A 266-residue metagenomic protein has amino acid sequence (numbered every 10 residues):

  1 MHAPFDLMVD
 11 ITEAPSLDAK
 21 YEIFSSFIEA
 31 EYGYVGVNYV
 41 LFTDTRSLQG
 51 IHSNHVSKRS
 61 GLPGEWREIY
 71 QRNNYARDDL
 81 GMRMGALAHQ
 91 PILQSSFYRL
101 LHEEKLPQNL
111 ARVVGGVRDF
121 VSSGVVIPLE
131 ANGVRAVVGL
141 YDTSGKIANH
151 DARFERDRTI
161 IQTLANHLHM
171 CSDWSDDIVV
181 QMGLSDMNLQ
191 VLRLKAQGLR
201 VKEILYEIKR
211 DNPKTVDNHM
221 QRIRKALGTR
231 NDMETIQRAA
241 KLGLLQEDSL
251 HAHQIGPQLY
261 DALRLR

Functional and structural regions predicted by a protein language model:
M1-V9, L17-Y21, A136-V138, T143-S185 (+1 more regions): Juxtadomain coupling helices with adjacent low-complexity linkers
V9, S26-E130, T143-G145: Regulatory input/activation interfaces that engage signals or partners
G133: Aromatic sugar-binding interfaces of carbohydrate-active proteins
D186, K195, L199-K202: Intrinsically disordered, low-complexity segments enriched in Gly and acidic/Ser/Thr residues that form flexible
N188-K195, T235: Short alpha-helical "packing" element that flanks the helix-turn-helix/winged-helix DNA-binding module
R193-Q197, K209, A240: Short, locally clustered residues in the helix-turn-helix/winged-helix DNA-binding domain
R200-E234: Recognition helix of helix-turn-helix DNA-binding domains
R224-R266: Basic, Lys/Arg-enriched C-terminal extension of HTH/homeodomain DNA-binding domains
